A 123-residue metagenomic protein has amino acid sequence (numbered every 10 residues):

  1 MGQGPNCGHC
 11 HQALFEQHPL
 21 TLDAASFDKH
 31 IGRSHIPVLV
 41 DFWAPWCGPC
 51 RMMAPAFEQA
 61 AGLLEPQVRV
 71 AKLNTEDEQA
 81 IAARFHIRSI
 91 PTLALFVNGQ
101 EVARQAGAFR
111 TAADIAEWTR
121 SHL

Functional and structural regions predicted by a protein language model:
M1, L14, A54, Q105: Cys/His-rich microdomains that often coordinate metals
N6, H35, F42-W46, S89: Short pre-active-site segment immediately N-terminal to redox-active cysteine/selenocysteine motifs in thiol-based
C7-C10, C50: Short cysteine-rich clusters marking metal-coordination/redox-active sites
C10-P19: Short Cys/His-rich micro-motifs in 6-15 aa windows
P19-V38: A short beta-strand-turn-helix
T21-L22, F42, M53-I81, I87: Thiol-based oxidoreductase modules, predominantly thioredoxin-like and allied folds used for disulfide exchange
S34-V38, F85-A94: Structural micro-motif
S89-L123: Non-catalytic, surface beta->alpha helical segment in thiol-disulfide oxidoreductase systems
